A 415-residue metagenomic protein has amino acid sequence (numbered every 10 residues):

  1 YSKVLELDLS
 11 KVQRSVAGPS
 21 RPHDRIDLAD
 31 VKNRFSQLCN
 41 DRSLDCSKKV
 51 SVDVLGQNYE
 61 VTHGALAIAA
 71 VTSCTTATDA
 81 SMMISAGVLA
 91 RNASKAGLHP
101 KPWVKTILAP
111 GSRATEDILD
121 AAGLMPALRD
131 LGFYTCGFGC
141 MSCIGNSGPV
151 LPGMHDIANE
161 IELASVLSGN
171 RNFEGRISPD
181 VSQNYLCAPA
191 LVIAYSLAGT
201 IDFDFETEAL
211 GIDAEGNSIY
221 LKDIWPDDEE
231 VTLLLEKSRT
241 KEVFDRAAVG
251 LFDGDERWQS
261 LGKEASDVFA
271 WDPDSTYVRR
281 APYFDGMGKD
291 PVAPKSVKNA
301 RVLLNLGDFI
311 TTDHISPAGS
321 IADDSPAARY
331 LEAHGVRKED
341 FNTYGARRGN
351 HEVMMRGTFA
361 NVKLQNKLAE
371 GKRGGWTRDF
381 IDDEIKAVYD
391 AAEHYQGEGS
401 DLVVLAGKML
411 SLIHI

Functional and structural regions predicted by a protein language model:
Y1, L44-V54, A96-V104, F203-D213 (+1 more regions): Flexible, glycine/charged-enriched surface loops at secondary-structure junctions
Y1-L44, T207-A265, T311: Terminal amphipathic helices with adjacent charged low-complexity linkers/tails
L7-S10, A29-V31, I68-C74, D79-S85 (+14 more regions): Generic beta-strand/beta-sheet core signal
D8, S15, V31-R42, S85-A96 (+8 more regions): Generic, well-ordered alpha-helical scaffold segments in large soluble proteins
V12-N33, V50-T78, P102-Y185, G288-D290 (+4 more regions): Cysteine-centered functional microenvironments
M82, A90, S94-P102, Y134-D245: Mobile "lid/hinge" segments at catalytic clefts and subdomain interfaces of large enzymes
W258-S400, V404: Conserved, function-defining core regions and hallmark residues within catalytic/recognition domains
I413-I415: Conserved small/polar residues in nucleotide/adenosyl-binding loops
